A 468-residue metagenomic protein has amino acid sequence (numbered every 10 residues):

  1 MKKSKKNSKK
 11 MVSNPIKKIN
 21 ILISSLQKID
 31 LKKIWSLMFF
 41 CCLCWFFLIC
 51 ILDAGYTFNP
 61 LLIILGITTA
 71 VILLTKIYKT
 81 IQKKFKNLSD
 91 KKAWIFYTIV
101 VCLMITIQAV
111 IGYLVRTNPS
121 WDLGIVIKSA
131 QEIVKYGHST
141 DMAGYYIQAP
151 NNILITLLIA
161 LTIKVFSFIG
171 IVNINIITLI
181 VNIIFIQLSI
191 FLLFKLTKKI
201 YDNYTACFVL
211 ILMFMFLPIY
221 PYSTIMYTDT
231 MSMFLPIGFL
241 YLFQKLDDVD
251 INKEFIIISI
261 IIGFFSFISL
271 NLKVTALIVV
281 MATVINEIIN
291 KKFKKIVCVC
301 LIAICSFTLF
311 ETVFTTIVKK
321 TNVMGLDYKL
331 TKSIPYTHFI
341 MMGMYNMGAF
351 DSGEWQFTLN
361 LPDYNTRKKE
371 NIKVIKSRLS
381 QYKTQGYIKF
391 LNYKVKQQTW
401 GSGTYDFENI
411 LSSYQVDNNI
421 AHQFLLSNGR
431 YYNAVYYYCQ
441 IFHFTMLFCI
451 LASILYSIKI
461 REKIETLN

Functional and structural regions predicted by a protein language model:
M1-A109, V297-I304: Start-transfer (signal-anchor) and selected internal transmembrane alpha helices of multi-pass inner/ER membrane
L43-C50, G55-G66, I177, K394-N468: Membrane-interface anchor segments at the N-terminal boundary of transmembrane helices in multi-pass membrane enzymes
G124-I147, L154, F350-G353: Extracytosolic helix-loop segments that constitute the early lumenal/periplasmic catalytic or substrate-binding loops
S129, Y145-I171: Short hydrophobic/aromatic helix or loop-helix immediately within or flanking a transmembrane segment in polytopic
Y136, V318-N419: Membrane-proximal stem/loop segments at transmembrane-domain junctions that anchor or position
I176, I190-M215, K463-L467: Transmembrane-helix signature of polytopic, membrane-embedded enzymes that assemble or transfer cell-envelope glycans
I180-I200, G238, C449-L455: Transmembrane-helix motifs of polytopic, lipid-linked glycan transferases
P218-S232: Short acidic/glycine- and proline-prone juxtamembrane loop motifs at membrane-interface regions of multi-pass membrane
